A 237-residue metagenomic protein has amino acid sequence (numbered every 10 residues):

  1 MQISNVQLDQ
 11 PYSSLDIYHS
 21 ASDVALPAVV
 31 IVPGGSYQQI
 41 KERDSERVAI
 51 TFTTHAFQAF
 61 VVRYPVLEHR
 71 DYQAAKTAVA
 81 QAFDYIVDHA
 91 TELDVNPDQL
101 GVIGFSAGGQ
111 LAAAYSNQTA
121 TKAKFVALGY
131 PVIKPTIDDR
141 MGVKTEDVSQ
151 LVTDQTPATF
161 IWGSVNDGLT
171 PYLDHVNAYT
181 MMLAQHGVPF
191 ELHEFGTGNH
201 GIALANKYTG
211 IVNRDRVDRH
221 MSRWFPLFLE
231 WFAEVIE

Functional and structural regions predicted by a protein language model:
M1-V24: N-terminal cap/lid segment of alpha/beta-hydrolase-fold proteins
A25-G34: Short beta-strand element of the alpha/beta-hydrolase
Q39-R47, Y172-H175: The serine-hydrolase catalytic nucleophile loop
K41, R63-P97: Catalytic nucleophile-loop/oxyanion-hole region of alpha/beta-hydrolase and closely related hydrolase-like folds
E42-F60: Short amphipathic alpha-helix adjacent to the substrate-entry channel of hydrolases
Q81-V148, D154: Primarily recognizes the serine-hydrolase "nucleophile elbow" in alpha/beta-hydrolase and SGNH/GDSL folds
F125, P131-H186, E191: The feature captures the conserved acid-bearing segment of alpha/beta-hydrolase catalytic domains
H186-E237: C-terminal catalytic histidine-bearing segment of alpha/beta-hydrolase fold enzymes
